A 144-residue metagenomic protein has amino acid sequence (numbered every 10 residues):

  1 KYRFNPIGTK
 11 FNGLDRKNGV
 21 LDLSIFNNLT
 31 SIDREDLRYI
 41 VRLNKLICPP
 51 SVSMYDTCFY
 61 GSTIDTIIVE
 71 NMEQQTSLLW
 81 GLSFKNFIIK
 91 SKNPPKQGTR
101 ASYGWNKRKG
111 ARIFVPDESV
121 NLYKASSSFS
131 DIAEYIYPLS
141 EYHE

Functional and structural regions predicted by a protein language model:
K1-T9, L14-S31, Y39-S53, S62-Q74 (+3 more regions): Structural signature of tandem-repeat unit edges
L78-G81, Y103: Predominantly extracellular/luminal carbohydrate-interaction, adhesion, and secreted-enzyme modules that are
T99-W105: Small/polar residue-rich beta-strand/coil "junction" motifs that cap repeat-based extracellular fibers
S126-I132: Helix-loop-beta element that forms the nucleotide-linked donor phosphate-binding surface in glycosyltransferases
Y142-E144: Short, solvent-exposed mixed-charge patches
